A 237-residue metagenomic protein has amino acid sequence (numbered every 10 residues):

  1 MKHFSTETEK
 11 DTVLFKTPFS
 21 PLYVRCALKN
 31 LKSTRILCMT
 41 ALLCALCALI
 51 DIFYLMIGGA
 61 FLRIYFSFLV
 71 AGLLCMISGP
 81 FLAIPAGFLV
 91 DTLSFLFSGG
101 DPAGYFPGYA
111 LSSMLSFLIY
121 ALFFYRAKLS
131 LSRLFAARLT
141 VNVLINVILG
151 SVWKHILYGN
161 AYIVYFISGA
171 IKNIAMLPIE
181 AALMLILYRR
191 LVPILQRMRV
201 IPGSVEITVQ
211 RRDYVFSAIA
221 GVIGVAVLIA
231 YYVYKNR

Functional and structural regions predicted by a protein language model:
K2-I77, F81-L82, A86, P102: Hydrophobic transmembrane alpha-helices
F4, I52-F66, G99-P107, F124-R237: Membrane-embedded alpha-helical hairpins and interfacial helices in multi-pass inner-membrane proteins
C44-A48, V90-D91, S113, N142-V143: Residue-level recognition of pore/gate-forming positions within transmembrane alpha-helices of multi-pass
A48-I52, G72-L73, T92-L96, L118-L122 (+1 more regions): Alpha-helical transmembrane segments of multipass membrane proteins
F68, G72, A110-F117, L177 (+1 more regions): Alpha-helical transmembrane segments of multi-pass membrane proteins
S78-G79, V90-S98: Interfacial segments of multi-pass membrane proteins
I84-L89, G108, R133: Hydrophobic alpha-helical membrane segments of integral membrane proteins
F88, T92, I186-L187: Hydrophobic transmembrane alpha-helices of multi-pass, membrane-embedded glycosylation machinery
